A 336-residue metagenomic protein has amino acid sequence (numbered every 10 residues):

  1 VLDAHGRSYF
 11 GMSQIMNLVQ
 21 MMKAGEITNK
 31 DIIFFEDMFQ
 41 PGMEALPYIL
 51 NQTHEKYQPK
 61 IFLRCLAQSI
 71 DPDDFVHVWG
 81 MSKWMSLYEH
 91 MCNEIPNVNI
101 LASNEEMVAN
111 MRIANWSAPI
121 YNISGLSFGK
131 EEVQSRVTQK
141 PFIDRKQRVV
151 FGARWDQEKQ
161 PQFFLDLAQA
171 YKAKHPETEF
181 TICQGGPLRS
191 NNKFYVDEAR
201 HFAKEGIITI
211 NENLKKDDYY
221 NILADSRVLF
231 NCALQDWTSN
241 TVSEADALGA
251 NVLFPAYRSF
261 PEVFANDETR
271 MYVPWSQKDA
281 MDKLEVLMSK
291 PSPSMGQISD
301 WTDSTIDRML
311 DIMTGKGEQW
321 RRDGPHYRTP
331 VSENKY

Functional and structural regions predicted by a protein language model:
Y9, S13, W275-K278, M288-Y336: A charged, aromatic-enriched C-terminal amphipathic alpha-helix characteristic of glycosyltransferases across folds
V78-I100: Membrane-proximal helix-turn-helix segments that form the acceptor-binding/catalytic region of lipid-linked
I95-T138, D144: Donor nucleotide-sugar binding/catalytic pocket of nucleotide-sugar-dependent glycosyltransferases
Q139-K172, T181: Conserved donor-binding/catalytic core segment of Leloir-type glycosyltransferases
E179-V196, E212: Glycosyltransferase donor-sugar binding loop
A233-Q235: Aromatic "clamp/platform" in nucleotide-sugar-dependent glycosyltransferases that forms part of the donor/acceptor
N251-F254: Short hydrophobic beta-strand element within catalytic cores of glycosyltransferases and related nucleotide-activated
P261-V286: Change "using UDP/GDP/dTDP sugars" to "using nucleotide sugars
